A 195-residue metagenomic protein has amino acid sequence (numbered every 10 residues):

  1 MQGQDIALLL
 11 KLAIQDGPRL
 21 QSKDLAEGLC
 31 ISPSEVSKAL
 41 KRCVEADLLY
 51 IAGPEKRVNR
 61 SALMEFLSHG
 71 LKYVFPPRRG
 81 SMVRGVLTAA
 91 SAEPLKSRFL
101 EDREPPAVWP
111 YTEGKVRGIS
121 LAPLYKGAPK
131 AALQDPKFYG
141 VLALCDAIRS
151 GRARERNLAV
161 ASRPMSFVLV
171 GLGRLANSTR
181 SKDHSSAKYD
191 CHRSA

Functional and structural regions predicted by a protein language model:
M1-Q15: Short alpha-helical segments that sit at the start of domains
D16-L29: Short acidic, hydrophobic short linear motifs in intrinsically disordered regions
G28-I31, G53-P54: Recognition helix of helix-turn-helix/homeodomain-like DNA-binding domains that insert into the DNA major groove
C30-E45: Short amphipathic alpha-helical interaction segments
V44-E55: A short, conserved structural fragment
P54-V83: Intrinsically disordered, low-complexity basic tails/linkers immediately adjacent to helix-turn-helix/homeobox/MYB/SANT
F75-A159: Exposed, interaction-prone assembly regions rather than primary DNA-binding/catalytic cores
A147, A153-A195: Charged phosphate-binding loop/patch that engages nucleotide di/tri-phosphates or the phosphate backbone of nucleic
